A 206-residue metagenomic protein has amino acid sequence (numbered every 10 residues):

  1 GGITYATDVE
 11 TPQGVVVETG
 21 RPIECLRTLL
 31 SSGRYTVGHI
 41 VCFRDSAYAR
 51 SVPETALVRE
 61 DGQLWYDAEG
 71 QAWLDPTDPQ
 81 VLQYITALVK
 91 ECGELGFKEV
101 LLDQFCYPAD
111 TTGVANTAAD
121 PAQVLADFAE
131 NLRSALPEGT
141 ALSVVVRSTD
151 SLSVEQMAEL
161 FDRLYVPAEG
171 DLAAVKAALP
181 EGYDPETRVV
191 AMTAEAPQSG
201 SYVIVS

Functional and structural regions predicted by a protein language model:
G1, L74-V114: Active-site groove signature of glycoside hydrolases
G1-G20: Aromatic-lined carbohydrate-binding/catalytic grooves of carbohydrate-active enzymes
T11-V15, T112-Q123: Glycine-rich tight-turn/loop motif centered on a GG-T
C25-F43, V89: Substrate-binding cleft of carbohydrate-active enzyme catalytic domains
Y35-D45, L101-D103, P121-E155, Y165-A168 (+1 more regions): Aromatic-lined carbohydrate-recognition surfaces of secreted/lumenal glycan-active proteins
F43-K90: Active-site-adjacent "subsite" loops/lids of carbohydrate-active enzymes
L102, D110, V166-E169, V203-V205: Conserved beta-strand positions
V175-S206: C-terminal active-site rim and adjoining tail of enzyme catalytic domains
